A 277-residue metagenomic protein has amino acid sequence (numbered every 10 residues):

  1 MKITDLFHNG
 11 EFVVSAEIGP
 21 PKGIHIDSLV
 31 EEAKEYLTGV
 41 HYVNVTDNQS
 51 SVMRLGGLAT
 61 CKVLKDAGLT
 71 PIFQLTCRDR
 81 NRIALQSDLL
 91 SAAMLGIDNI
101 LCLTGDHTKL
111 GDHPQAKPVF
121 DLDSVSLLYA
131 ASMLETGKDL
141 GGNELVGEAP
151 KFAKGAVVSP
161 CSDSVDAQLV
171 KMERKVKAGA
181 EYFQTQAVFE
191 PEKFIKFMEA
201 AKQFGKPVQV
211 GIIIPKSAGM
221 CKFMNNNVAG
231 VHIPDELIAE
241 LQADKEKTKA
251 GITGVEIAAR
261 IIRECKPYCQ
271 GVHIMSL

Functional and structural regions predicted by a protein language model:
M1-G19, G23, E31, D139-F152: N-terminal amphipathic alpha-helix/helix-capping segment at the start of soluble metabolic enzymes
M1-T4, H25-D27, S51-V63, N81-S87 (+3 more regions): Active-site-adjacent beta->alpha loops and helix N-cap segments on the catalytic face of soluble alpha/beta enzymes
T4-N9, A33-T38, L58-G68, L89-I97 (+4 more regions): Acidic (Asp/Glu)-rich catalytic clusters
V13-S28, P71-I83, F152-A167, A243-E256: Active-site mouth loops of central-metabolism enzymes
V14-I18, H41-V45, P71-L75, I100-C102 (+5 more regions): Hydrophobic faces of well-ordered beta-strands that scaffold small-molecule active sites in alpha/beta enzyme cores
I18-P21, T46-S50, T76-R80, G105-D106 (+5 more regions): Active-site beta-loop-alpha junctions enriched in small/polar residues
G23-Y36, G56-G57, I83-L89, D163-R174 (+1 more regions): Short, acidic/polar
P118-G147, V157-S162, G205-I261: Active-site pocket-lining/capping segments in soluble small-molecule metabolic enzymes
